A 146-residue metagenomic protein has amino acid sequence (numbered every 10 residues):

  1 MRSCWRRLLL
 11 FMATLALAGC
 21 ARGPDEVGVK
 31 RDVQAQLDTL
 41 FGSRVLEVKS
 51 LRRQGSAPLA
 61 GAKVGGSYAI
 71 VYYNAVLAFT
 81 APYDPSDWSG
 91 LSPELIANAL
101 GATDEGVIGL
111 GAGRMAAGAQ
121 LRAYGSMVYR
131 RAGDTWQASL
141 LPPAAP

Functional and structural regions predicted by a protein language model:
M1-L9: Bacterial N-terminal signal peptides that target proteins for export
A13-T14: Residue-level signal for mature regions of secreted extracellular proteins and peptides
A18-G19: C-terminal motif of bacterial Sec signal peptides marking the signal peptidase cleavage site
D25-V27, R31, A35-F79: Post-signal-peptide N-terminal segment of Sec-exported extracytoplasmic proteins
Y72-L95: Generic short beta-strand segments
W88-G101, M115-P146: Short beta-strand edge/turn micro-motifs at domain boundaries
T103-A112: Surface-exposed, gly/pro-biased binding rims or lids
